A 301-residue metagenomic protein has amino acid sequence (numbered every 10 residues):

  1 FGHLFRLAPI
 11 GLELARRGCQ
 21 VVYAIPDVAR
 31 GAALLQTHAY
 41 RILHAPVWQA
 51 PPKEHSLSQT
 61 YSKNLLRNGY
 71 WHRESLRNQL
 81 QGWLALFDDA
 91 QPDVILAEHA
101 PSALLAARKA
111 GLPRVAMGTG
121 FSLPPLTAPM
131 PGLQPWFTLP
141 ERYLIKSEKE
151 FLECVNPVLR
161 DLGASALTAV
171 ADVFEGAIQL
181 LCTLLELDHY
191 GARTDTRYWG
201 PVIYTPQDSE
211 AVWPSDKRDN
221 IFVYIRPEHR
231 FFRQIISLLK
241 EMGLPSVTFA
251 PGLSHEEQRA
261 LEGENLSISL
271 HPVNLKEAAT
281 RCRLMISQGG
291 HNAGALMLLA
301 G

Functional and structural regions predicted by a protein language model:
F1-A8, E228: A short, glycine/small-residue-rich beta-strand->loop->alpha-helix junction that serves as a flexible
G11, G191-C282: Donor-nucleotide binding loops and adjacent catalytic segments primarily of GT-B fold Leloir glycosyltransferases
R16-R17, V21-H72: Conserved nucleotide-sugar phosphate-binding/catalytic loop shared by glycosyltransferases and other
I25-G31, H99-S102, L184-D188, F249-E257: Short, polar loop motifs at secondary-structure junctions
L57-S102, Y143-V170: Conserved nucleotide-sugar donor-binding subdomain of glycosyltransferases
R77-R142: Conserved nucleotide-sugar donor-interacting segment of glycosyltransferase catalytic cores, predominantly GT-B
D93-H99, P124, P272-G301: A donor-sugar binding/catalytic signature common to diverse glycosyltransferases and related nucleotide-sugar
P113-Y190, T194-T196: Active-site-proximal region of nucleotide-activated glycan assembly enzymes, centered on histidine/acidic-rich loops
